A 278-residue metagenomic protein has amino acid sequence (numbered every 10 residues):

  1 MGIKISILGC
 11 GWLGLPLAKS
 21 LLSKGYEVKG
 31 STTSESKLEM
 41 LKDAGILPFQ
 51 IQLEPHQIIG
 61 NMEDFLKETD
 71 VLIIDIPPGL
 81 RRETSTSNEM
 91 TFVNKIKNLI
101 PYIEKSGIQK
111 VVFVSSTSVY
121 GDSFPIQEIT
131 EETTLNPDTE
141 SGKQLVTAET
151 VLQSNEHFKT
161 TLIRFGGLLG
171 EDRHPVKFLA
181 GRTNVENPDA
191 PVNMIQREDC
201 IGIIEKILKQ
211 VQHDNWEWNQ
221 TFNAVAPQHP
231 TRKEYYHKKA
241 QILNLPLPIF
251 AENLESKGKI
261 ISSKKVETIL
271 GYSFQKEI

Functional and structural regions predicted by a protein language model:
I5-G9: Conserved N-terminal Rossmann-fold NAD(P)-binding element of oxidoreductases
G14-L15: N-terminal Rossmann-fold NAD(P) dinucleotide-binding loop
K42, I46-N98, Y102: NAD(P)H-binding glycine-rich loop region in Rossmannoid oxidoreductase-like domains and their noncatalytic homologs
L47, L53-H56, P246-I278: C-terminal amphipathic/interface module of NAD(P)-dependent oxidoreductases and related NAD-binding regulators
N98-N136: Conserved Rossmann-fold NAD(P)-dependent oxidoreductase catalytic core, especially the SDR/UDP-sugar
F124-L162: Catalytic helix-loop patch of NAD(P)-dependent Rossmann-fold dehydrogenases
R164-F165, H174-K177, V185-L208: Substrate-positioning beta->alpha
I203-K206, Q210-S263: Mid/C-terminal beta-alpha module of Rossmann-like enzyme folds, strongest in SDR-family dehydrogenases/epimerases
